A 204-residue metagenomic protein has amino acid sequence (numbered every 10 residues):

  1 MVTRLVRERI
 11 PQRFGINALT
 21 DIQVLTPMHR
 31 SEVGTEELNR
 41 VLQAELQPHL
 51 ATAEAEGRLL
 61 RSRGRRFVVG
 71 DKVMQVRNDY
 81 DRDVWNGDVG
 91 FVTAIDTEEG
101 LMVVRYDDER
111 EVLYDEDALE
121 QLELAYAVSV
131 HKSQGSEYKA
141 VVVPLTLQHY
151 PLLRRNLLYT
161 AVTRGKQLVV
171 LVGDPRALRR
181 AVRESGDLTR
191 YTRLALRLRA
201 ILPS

Functional and structural regions predicted by a protein language model:
M1-R82, T93, I201: Conserved helicase motor core of P-loop NTPases
M74-N78, N86-S204: C-terminal accessory regions
